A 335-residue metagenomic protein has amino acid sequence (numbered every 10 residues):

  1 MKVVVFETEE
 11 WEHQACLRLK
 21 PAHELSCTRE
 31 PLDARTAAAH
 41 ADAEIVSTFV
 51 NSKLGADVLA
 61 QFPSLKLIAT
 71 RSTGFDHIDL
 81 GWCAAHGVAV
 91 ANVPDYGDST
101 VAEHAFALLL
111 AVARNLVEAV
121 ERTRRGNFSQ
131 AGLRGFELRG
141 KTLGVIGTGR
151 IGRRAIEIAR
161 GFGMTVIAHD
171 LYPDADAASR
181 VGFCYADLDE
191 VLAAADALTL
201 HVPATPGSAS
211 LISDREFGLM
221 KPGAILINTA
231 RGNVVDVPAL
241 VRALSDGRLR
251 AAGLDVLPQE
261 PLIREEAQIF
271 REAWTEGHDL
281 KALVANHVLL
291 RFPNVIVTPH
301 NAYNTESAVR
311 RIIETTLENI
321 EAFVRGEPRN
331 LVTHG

Functional and structural regions predicted by a protein language model:
M1-A91, S213: An N-terminal-biased, well-structured beta-alpha scaffold segment characteristic of Rossmann-like dinucleotide-binding
A38-A39, V58-Q61, E190-A194, E216 (+1 more regions): Structural alpha-helical scaffold elements that stabilize or flank donor/cofactor-binding regions in carbohydrate
A43, F62, A194-A195, G223: An anion/phosphate-binding loop that grips the pyrophosphate of nucleotide cofactors and donors
F49, R71-S72, V88-S99, D170 (+2 more regions): Short beta->alpha connector loops at strand-helix junctions that form conserved, small/polar/Pro-enriched
V50-N51, T73, D196, V202-A204 (+2 more regions): Short glycine-/small-residue-rich Rossmann-like dinucleotide-binding loops
H86, P94-T142, E157, A168: Phosphate-binding beta-alpha-beta segment of Rossmann-like dinucleotide-binding domains, i.e., the NAD(P)
A131-P222: Rossmann-like dinucleotide/phosphate-binding beta-alpha-beta segment
G223, R231-G335: Rossmann-like dinucleotide-binding domain for NAD(H)/NADP(H)
